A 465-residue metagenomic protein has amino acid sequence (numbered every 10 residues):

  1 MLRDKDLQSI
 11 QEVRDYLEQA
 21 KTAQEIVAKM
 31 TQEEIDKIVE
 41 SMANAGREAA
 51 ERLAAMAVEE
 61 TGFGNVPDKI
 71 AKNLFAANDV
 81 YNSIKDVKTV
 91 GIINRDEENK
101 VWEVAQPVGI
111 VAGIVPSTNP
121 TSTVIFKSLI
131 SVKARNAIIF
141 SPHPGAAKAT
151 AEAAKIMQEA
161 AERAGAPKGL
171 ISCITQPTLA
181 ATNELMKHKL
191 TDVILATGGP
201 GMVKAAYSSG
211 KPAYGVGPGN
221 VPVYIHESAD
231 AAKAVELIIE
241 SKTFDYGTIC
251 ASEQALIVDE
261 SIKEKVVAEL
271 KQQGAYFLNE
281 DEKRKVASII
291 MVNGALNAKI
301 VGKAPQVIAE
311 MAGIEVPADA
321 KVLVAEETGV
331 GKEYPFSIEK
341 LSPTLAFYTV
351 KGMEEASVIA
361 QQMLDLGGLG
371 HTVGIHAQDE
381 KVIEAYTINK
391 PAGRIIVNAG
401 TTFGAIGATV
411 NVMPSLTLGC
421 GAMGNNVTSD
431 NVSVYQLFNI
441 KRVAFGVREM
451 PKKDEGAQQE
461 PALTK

Functional and structural regions predicted by a protein language model:
M1-W102, I130, Q272: N-terminal Rossmann-like NAD(P)+-binding subdomain of aldehyde/semialdehyde dehydrogenases
L2, A28, I314-K465: Conserved C-terminal structural/oligomerization subdomain of aldehyde/semialdehyde dehydrogenase
D6-I10, V203-G331: ALDH superfamily catalytic-core signature
Y16-E18, G215-G217, Y246-C250, Y334-L341 (+1 more regions): Short, flexible turn/loop "capping" segments at secondary-structure junctions
L17, K21-Q24, A28-T31, V39-A50 (+14 more regions): Structural signal for hydrophobic packing residues in well-ordered secondary-structure cores of soluble enzyme domains
T89-K233: Rossmann-like NAD(P) dinucleotide-binding subdomain of oxidoreductase/dehydrogenase enzymes
I139-P144, I257, N398-A399: Short internal beta-strands
P142, N220-Y224, Q254, L418-G424: Short beta-alpha connecting loops at secondary-structure transitions that line or flank enzyme active sites
